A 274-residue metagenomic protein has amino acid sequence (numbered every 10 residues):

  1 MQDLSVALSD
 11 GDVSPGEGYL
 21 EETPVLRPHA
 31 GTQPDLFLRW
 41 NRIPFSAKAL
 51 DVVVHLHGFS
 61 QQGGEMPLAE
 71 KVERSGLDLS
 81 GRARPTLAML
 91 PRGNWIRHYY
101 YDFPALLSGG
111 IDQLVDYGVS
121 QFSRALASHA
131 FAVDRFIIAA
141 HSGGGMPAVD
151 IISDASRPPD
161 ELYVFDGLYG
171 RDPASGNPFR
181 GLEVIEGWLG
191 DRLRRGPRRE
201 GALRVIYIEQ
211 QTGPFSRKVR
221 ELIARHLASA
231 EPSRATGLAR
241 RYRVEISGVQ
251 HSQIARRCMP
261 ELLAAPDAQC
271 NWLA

Functional and structural regions predicted by a protein language model:
M1-V52, T86, G187, E231-P232 (+1 more regions): A domain-start/cap signature at the N-terminus of enzymes
A47-Q121: Active-site machinery of serine-nucleophile hydrolases
K48-V52, A83-A88, A132-R135, S156-E161 (+2 more regions): Loop/turn elements at helix/coil->beta-strand transitions in domains of secreted/extracellular proteins
G93, Y163-D172, I208-Q210: Active-site nucleophile loop of the alpha/beta-hydrolase fold
H129-S142: Alpha/beta-hydrolase fold nucleophile elbow
G145-A155: Short glycine-enriched nucleophile-adjacent loop and the immediately C-terminal alpha-helix near the catalytic center
L168-R194: Flexible "cap/lid" loop of the alpha/beta hydrolase fold
R204-A274: C-terminal catalytic histidine-bearing segment of alpha/beta-hydrolase fold enzymes
